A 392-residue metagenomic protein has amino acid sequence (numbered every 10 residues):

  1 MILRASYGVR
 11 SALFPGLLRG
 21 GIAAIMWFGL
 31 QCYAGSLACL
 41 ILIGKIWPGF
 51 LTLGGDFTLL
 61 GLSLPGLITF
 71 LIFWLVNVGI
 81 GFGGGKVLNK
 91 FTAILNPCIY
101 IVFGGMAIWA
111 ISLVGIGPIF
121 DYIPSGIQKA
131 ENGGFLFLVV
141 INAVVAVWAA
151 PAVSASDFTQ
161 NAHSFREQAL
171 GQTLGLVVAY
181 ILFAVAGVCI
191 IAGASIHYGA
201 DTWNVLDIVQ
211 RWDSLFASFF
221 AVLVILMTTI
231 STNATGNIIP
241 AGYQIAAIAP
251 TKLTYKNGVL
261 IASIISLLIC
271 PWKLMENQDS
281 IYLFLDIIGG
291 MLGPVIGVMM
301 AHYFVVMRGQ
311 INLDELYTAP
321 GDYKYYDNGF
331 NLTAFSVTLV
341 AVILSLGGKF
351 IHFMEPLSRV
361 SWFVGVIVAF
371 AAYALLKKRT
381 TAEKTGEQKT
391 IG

Functional and structural regions predicted by a protein language model:
L3-R4, G35-G61, A234-A262, V306: Helix-loop-helix connectors at the membrane interface of multi-pass transporters/channels
S6, F14-G16, L71-L95, I111 (+4 more regions): Membrane-water interface regions at transmembrane-helix termini and the short interhelical loops of multi-pass membrane
L17-Q31, P97-S112, A143-A150, L170-S195 (+1 more regions): Selective recognition of specific alpha-helical transmembrane segments in multi-pass small-molecule
L30-S36, I68-S112, Q172-L176, L285-G293: Membrane-interface loop-to-helix entry segments
S36-G49, P97-G126, V147-W148, G187-I196 (+2 more regions): Hydrophobic alpha-helical segments and their helix-loop junctions in multi-pass secondary transporters
T69-V76, A107-V114, S125-V188, L215-T235 (+3 more regions): Hydrophobic, membrane-embedded alpha-helices of multi-pass small-molecule transporters
G83-N96, A150-L182, A200-N204, N237-K256 (+1 more regions): Hydrophobic, small-residue-rich membrane helices and short re-entrant helix-turn-helix hairpins that build
V295-A372, R379, E383-Q388: C-terminal membrane-solvent junction of multi-pass transporters and transport-like membrane proteins
